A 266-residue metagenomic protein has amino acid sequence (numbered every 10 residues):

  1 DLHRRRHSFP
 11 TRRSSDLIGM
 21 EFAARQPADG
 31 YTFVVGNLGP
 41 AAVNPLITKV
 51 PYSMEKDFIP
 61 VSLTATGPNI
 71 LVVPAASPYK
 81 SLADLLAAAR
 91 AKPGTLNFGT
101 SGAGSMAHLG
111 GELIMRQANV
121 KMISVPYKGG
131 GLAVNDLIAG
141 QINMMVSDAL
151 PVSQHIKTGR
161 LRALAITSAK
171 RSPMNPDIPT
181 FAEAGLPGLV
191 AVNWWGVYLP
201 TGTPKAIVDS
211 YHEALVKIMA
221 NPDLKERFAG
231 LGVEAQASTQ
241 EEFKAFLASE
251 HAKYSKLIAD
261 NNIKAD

Functional and structural regions predicted by a protein language model:
D1-S14: Short, small-residue-biased leader/transition segments that mark boundaries at the very start of proteins
R12-G19, T66-G67, G102, V125-N135 (+2 more regions): Short helix-initiation/N-cap motifs at beta->coil->alpha
R12-R13, E55-D57, G94-N97, R116-K128 (+4 more regions): A local structural motif
I18-A28, L113, Q117, G131-Q141 (+3 more regions): Short helices/loops that flank or line small-molecule/ion binding pockets
R25-G30, L38, L46-L132, F181 (+1 more regions): Hinge/capping helix and adjacent helix->loop/strand transition within the periplasmic-binding protein
G30-G36, N143-S147, A163-A165, Y254-K256: Paired acidic/hydrophobic, glycine-rich loop segments that form the ligand-binding mouth/hinge of periplasmic-binding
T66, V152-A220, S249-A252: C-terminal lobe and pocket-closing loops of periplasmic/extracytoplasmic Venus-flytrap solute-binding proteins
Q117, K157, T180-E183, K205-D266: An extracytoplasmic/periplasmic, membrane-proximal ligand-sensing/linker region
